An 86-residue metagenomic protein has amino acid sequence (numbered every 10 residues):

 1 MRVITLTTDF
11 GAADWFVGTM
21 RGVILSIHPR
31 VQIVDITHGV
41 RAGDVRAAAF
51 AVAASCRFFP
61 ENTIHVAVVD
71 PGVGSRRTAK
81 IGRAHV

Functional and structural regions predicted by a protein language model:
M1-T8, W15-V69: Alpha/propeptide regions of enzymes that mature by internal proteolysis
H65, A79-K80: Nuclease catalytic cores that cleave nucleic-acid phosphodiester bonds, predominantly acidic two-metal-ion
P71-V73: Short glycine-rich anion-binding loops that position phosphate/pyrophosphate groups of nucleotides and phosphorylated
S75-R77: A cross-family signal for N-terminal binding/gating loops and helix N-caps that shape access to the active site
A84-V86: Conserved small/polar residues in nucleotide/adenosyl-binding loops
